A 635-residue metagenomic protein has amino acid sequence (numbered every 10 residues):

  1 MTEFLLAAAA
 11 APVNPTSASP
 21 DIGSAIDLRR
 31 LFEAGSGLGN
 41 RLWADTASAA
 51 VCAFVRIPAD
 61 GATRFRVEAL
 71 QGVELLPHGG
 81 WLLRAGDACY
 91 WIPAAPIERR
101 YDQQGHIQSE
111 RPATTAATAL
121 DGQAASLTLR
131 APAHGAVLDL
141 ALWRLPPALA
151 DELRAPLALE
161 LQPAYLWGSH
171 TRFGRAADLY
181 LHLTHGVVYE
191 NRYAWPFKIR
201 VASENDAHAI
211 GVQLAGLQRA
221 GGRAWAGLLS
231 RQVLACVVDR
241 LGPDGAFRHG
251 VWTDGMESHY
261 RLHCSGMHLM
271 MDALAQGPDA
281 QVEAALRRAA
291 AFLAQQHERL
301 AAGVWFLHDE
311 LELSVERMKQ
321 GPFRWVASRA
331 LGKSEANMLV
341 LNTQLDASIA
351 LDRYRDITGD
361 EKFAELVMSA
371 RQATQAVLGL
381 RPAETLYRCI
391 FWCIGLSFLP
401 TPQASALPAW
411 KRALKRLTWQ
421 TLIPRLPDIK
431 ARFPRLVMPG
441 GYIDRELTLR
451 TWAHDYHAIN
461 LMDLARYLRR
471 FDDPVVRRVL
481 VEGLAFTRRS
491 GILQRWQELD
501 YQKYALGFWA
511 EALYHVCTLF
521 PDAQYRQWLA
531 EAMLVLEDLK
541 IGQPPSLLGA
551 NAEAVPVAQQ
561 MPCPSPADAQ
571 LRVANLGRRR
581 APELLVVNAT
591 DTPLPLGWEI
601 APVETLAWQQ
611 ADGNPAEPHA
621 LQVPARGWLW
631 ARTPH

Functional and structural regions predicted by a protein language model:
M1-L83, G122-A125, L129-H134, P147-A150 (+1 more regions): Mature N-terminal, pre-catalytic/accessory segment of carbohydrate-active enzymes
N40-P58, P564-E604: Carbohydrate-binding surface patches
D60-L129, P602-P615: Trp/Gly-enriched beta-strand surface patches
P132-L140, L145-L153, E617-H635: C-terminal beta-strand-rich structural cap/linker in extracellular carbohydrate-active enzymes
E160-V201, A224-F247, E283-L307, L313-S328 (+4 more regions): Long, well-ordered core segments of solenoidal/helical folds
P196-R219, S258-A275, M338-R355, L399-P400 (+5 more regions): Well-ordered alpha-helical segments within folded domains of soluble proteins
E257-R261, V304-I357, R435: The feature captures the catalytic groove of carbohydrate-active enzymes
I541-R579: Glycan-recognition and catalytic regions of carbohydrate-active enzymes
